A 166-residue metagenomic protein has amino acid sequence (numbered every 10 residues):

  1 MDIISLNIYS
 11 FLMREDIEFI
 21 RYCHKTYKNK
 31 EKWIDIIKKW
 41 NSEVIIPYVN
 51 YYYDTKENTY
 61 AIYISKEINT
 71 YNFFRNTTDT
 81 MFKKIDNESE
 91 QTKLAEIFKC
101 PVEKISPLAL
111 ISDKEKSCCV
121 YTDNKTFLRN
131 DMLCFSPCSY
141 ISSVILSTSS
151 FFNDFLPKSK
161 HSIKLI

Functional and structural regions predicted by a protein language model:
M1-I166: Extended, low-hydrophobicity, polar/charged segments
